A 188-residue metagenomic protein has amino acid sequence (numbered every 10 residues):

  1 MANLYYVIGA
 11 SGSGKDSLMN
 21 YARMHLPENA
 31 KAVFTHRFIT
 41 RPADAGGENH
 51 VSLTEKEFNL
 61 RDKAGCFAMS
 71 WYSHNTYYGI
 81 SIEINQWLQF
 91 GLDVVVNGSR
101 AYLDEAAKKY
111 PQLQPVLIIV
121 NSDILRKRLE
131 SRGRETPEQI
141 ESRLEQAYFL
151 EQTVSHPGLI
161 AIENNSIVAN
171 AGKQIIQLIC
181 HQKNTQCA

Functional and structural regions predicted by a protein language model:
V7: Hydrophobic anchor at the beta1->P-loop junction of P-loop NTPases
A10: P-loop (Walker A) phosphate-binding loop of NTP-binding proteins
S13: ATP-binding Walker
D16: Walker A/P-loop
M24-F34: Post-Walker A helix-loop "phosphate-sensing" segment adjacent to the P-loop in P-loop NTPases
F38-V94: ATP-dependent small-molecule kinase phosphotransfer cores that center on conserved nucleotide phosphate-binding segments
V95-S99, K109-R132, A147: Conserved phosphate-donor/acceptor-positioning beta-strand/loop module used by diverse small-molecule
R134-Q182: Small-molecule kinase domains that catalyze NTP-dependent phosphoryl transfer to phosphate-bearing small molecules
